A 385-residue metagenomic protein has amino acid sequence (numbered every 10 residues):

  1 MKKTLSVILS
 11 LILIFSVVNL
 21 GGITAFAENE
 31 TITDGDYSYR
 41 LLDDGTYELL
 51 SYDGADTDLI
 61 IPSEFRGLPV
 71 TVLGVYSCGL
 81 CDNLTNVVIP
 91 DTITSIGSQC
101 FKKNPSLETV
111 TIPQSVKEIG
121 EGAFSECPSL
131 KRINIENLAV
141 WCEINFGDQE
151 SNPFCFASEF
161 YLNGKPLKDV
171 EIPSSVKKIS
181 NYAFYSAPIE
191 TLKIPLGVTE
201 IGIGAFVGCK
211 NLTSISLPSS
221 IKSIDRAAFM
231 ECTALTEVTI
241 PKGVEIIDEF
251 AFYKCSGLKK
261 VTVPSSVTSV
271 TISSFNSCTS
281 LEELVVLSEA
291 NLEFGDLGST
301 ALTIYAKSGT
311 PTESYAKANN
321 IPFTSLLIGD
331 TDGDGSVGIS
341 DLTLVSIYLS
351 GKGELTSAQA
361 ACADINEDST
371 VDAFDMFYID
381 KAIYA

Functional and structural regions predicted by a protein language model:
T4-I23: Sec-dependent N-terminal signal peptides of Gram-positive bacterial secreted proteins and lipoproteins
N19-A25, L326-A385: Cellulosome-associated attachment modules in secreted, modular CAZymes
G22-S38, A55: Low-complexity, acidic Ser/Thr/Pro-rich repeat tracts that form intrinsically disordered stalk/linker regions of very
D36, L42-G45, G54-T71, C81-S95 (+10 more regions): Structural signature of tandem-repeat unit edges
V75-S77, G97-C100, G120-A123, D148 (+7 more regions): Consensus positions within tandem repeat domains that build extended binding/scaffold surfaces
N145-E150, D296, P311-N320: Short, aromatic/basic amphipathic alpha-helical patches
E150-F156: Short mixed-charge
